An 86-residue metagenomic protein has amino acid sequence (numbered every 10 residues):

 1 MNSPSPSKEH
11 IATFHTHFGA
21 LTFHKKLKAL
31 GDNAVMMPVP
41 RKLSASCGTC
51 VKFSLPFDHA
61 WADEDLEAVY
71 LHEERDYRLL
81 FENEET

Functional and structural regions predicted by a protein language model:
N2-S5: Short, flexible turn/loop "capping" segments at secondary-structure junctions
S7-K8, L66: A structure-centric signal for secondary-structure junctions around beta-strands
K8-I11, H17, L21, K25-A60: Amphipathic, hydrophobic secondary-structure cores in small proteins
L55-T86: C-terminal structural segments of small proteins and small subunits
